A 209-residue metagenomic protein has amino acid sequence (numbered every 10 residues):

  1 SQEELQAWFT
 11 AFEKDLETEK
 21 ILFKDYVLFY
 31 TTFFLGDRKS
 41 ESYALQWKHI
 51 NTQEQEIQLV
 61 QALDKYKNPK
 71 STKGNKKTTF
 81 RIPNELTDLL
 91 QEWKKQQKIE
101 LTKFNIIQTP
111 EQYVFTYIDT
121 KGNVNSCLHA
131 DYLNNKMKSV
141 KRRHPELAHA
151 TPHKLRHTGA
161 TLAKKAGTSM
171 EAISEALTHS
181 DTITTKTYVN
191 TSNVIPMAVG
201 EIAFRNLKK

Functional and structural regions predicted by a protein language model:
S1-K39, Y43, E85: Basic, Lys/Arg- and aromatic-enriched nucleic-acid-binding interface segment
T10, A44, T52, T187-N190: Phosphate-coordinating loops and pocket residues in cytosolic domains that bind phosphorylated ligands
T10-L22, L35, K98-P110, T120-C127 (+1 more regions): Short, basic (Lys/Arg/His-rich) helix/loop patches that form interaction surfaces in the mid-to-C-terminal regions
A44-K95, I99: Conserved tyrosine-mediated DNA breakage-rejoining catalytic core shared by Y-recombinases
H49, Q97, T158, S180 (+2 more regions): The DNA-recognition helices of helix-turn-helix-type DNA-binding domains
H49-E56, T168-T187: Short, polar N-cap/turn motifs at the start of nucleic acid-interacting alpha helices
L63, L177-I202: Catalytic-site neighborhood detector that most strongly recognizes the C-terminal catalytic loop/helix of tyrosine
N68-E92, T109-M137: C-terminal catalytic core of Y-nucleophile DNA break-rejoin enzymes
